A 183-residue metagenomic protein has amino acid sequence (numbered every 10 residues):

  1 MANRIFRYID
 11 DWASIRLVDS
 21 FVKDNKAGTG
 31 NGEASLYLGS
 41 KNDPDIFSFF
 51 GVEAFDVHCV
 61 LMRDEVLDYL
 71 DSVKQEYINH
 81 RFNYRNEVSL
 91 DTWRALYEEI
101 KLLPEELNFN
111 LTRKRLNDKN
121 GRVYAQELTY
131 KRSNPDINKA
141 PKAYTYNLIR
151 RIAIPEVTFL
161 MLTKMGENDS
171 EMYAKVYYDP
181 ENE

Functional and structural regions predicted by a protein language model:
M1-E183: Intrinsically disordered, charged low-complexity linkers and terminal tails that flank or connect structured domains
